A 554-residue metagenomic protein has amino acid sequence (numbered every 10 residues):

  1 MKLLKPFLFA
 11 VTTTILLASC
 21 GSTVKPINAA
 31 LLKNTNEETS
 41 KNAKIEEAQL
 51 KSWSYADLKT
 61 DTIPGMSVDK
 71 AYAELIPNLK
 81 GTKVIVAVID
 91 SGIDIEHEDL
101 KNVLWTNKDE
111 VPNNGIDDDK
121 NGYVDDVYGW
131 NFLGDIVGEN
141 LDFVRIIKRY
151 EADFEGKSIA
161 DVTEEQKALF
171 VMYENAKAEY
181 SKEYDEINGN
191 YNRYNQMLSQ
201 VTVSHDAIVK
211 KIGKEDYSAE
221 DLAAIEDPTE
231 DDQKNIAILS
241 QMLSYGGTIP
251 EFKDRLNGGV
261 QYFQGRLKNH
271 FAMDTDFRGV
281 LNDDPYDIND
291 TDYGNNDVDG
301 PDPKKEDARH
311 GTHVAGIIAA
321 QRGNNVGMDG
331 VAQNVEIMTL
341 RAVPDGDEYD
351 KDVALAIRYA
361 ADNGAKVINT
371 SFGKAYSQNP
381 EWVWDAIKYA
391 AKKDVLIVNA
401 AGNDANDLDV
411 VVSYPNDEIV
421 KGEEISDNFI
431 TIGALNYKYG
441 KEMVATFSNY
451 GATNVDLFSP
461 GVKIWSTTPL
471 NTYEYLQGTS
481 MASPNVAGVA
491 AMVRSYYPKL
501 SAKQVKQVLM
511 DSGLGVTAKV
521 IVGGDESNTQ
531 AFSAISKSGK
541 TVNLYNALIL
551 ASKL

Functional and structural regions predicted by a protein language model:
L17-S19: C-terminal motif of bacterial Sec signal peptides marking the signal peptidase cleavage site
G21-T23: Bacterial signal peptide processing site
I27-T62: Post-signal peptide N-terminal segment of mature Sec-exported envelope proteins
Y72-K80, E306-A308, D329-A332, E348-N369 (+4 more regions): Mature extracellular/periplasmic domains of secretome proteins
A73-I85, I93-Y286, D292, N296-Y349 (+4 more regions): Subtilisin-like serine protease catalytic core
I85-I89, D125-N131, G316, D329-G330 (+10 more regions): Structural recognition of the beta-strand scaffold that forms the well-ordered cores of secreted hydrolase catalytic
N363, V367-T370, E381, D427-T431 (+1 more regions): C-terminal subdomain of the subtilisin-like protease fold in secreted/lumenal serine endopeptidases
V395, N416-S495, K499, K540 (+2 more regions): Extracellular S/T/G-rich loop segment that most often corresponds to the catalytic His/Ser-adjacent loop
